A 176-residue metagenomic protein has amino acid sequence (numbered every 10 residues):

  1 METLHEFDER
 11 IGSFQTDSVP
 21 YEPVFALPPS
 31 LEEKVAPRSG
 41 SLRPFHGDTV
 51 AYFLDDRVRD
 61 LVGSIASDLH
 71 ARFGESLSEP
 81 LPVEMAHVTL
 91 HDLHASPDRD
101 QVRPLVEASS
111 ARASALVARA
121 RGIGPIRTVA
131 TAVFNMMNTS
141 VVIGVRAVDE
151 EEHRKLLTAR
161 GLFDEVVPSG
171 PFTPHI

Functional and structural regions predicted by a protein language model:
M1-H175: Histidine-dependent nucleotide/RNA phosphoesterase domain, centered on the 2H-phosphoesterase fold with its duplicated
